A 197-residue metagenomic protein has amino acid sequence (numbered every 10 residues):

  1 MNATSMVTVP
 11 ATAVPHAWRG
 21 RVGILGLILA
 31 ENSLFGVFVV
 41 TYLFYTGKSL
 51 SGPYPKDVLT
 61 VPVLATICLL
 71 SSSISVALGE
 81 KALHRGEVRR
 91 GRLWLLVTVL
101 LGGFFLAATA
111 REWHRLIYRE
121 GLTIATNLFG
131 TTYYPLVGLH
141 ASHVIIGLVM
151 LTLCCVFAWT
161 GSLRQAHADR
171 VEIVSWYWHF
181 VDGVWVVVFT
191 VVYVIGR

Functional and structural regions predicted by a protein language model:
M1-R197: ...captures the hydrophobic TM-helix bundle architecture rather than a specific catalytic motif, and can also fire on
